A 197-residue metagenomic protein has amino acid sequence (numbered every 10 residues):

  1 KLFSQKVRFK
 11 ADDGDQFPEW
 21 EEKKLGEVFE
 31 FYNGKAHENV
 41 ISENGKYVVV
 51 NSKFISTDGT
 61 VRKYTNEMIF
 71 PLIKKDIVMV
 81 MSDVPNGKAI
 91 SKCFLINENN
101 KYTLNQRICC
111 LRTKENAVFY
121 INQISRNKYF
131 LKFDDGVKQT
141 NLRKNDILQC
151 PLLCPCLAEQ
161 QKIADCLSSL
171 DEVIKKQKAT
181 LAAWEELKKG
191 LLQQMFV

Functional and structural regions predicted by a protein language model:
K1-E19, A179-V197: Short amphipathic coiled-coil heptad-repeat segments
F3, E19-E22, E43-K46: A short, polar/charged loop/turn motif at coil->beta-strand junctions and beta-hairpin connectors
Q5-V7, S91-K92, T140, L148 (+3 more regions): Extracytoplasmic/periplasmic beta-strand context in beta-sandwich domains, especially the cupredoxin/COX2 CuA-binding
K6, K10-K35, Q149: Non-catalytic DNA-recognition/assembly elements of restriction-modification systems
V7-F9, I163-I174, Q193-F196: Hydrophobic structural patches
G26-C154: DNA target-recognition domains and sequence-specific DNA-contacting regions of bacterial/archaeal
